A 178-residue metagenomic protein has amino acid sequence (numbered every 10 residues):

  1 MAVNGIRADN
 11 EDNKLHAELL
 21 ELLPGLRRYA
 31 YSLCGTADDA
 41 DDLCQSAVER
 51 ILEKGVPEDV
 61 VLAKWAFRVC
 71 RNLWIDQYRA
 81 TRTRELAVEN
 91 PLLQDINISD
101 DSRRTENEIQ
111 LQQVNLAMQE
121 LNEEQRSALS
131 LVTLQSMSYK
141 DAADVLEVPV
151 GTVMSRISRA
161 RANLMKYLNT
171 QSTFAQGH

Functional and structural regions predicted by a protein language model:
A2-R28, S32, D38-D41, P57: A short, charge-rich alpha-helical start-of-domain segment used by transcription regulators
A8-D9, Q45-L62, A80-T81: Sigma70-family region 2
P24, K54-V69, V150: Short, aromatic/basic-enriched loop-to-helix "N-cap" motif that marks the start of an alpha-helix at regulatory
L26, A30, A40-I51, A142 (+2 more regions): Short, small-hydrophobic-rich alpha-helical interface motif
P57, V69-E89, N107: Arg/Lys-rich amphipathic alpha helix in sigma70-family domain 2
R84-Q113, S138: Internal acidic/polar
A128-V132: A short pre-motif secondary-structure segment
L146-T170: DNA-recognition helix of helix-turn-helix
